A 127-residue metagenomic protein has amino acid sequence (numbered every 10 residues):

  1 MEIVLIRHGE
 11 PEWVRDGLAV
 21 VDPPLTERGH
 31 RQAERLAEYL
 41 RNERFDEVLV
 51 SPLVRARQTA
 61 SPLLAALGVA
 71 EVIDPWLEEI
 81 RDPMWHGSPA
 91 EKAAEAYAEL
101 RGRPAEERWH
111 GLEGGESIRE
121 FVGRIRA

Functional and structural regions predicted by a protein language model:
M1-G9, E95-G102: Short coil-to-beta-strand
V4, E10-L63, E113-R126: Loop-to-helix element that buttresses phosphate recognition and phosphoryl-transfer chemistry
G9, W13, L77, A93 (+1 more regions): Generic preference for well-ordered secondary structure
W13-D16, I80-W85, W109-E113: A short acidic, helix-capping loop that chelates divalent metal ions and anchors anionic groups
R35-G102: Phosphate-coordination/substrate-recognition cap region in phosphate-metabolizing enzymes
E99-E120: Short glycine/proline- and acidic residue-enriched helix-loop micro-motifs that form flexible lids or anion-recognition
